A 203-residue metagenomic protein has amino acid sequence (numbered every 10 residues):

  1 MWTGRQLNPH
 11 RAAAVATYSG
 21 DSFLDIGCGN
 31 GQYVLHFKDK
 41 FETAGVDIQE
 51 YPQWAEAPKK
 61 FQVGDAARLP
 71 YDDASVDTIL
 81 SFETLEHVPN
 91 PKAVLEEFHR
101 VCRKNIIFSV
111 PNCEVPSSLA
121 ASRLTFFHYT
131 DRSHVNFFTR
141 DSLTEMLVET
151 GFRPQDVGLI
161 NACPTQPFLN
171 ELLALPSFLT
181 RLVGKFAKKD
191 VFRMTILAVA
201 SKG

Functional and structural regions predicted by a protein language model:
M1-D73, T78, F82, L95 (+5 more regions): Conserved N-terminal segment of class I S-adenosyl-L-methionine
D77, K104, R153: Short acidic/polar active-site loop segments enriched in Thr and Asp
F82-L85, S109: Residues lining the SAM
P89-A93, S118: Short N-terminal helix/helix-N-cap motif within the alpha/beta-hydrolase-1
K92-I107: A short glycine-rich, Lys/Arg-flanked "PGG" loop and its adjoining helix->strand segment in the class I
I107-Y129: Conserved class I S-adenosyl-L-methionine
L143-G158: A SAM-dependent methyltransferase catalytic signature shared across enzymes that methylate proteins
